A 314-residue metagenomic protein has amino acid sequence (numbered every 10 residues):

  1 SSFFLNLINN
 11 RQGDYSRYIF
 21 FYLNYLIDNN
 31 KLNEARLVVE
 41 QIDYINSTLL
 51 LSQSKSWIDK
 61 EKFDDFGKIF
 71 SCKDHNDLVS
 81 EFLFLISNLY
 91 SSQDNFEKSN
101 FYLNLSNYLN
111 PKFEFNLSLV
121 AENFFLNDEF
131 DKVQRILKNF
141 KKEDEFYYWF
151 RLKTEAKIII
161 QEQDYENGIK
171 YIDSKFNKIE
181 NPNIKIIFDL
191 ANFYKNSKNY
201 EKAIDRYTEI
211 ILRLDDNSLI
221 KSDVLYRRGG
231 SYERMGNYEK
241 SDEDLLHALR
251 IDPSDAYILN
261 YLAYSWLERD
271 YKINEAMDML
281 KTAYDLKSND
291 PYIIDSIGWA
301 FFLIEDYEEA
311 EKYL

Functional and structural regions predicted by a protein language model:
F4-L5, V39, L103, L137 (+5 more regions): Hydrophobic/aromatic packing residues within the alpha-helices of TPR/SEL1-like helical repeat arrays
Q12-G13, S47, P111, E145-F146 (+5 more regions): Short coil turns that delineate tetratricopeptide repeat
Y18, L51-S52, N116, F150-R151 (+5 more regions): TPR alpha-solenoid repeat register
N24, N88, E122, K157 (+4 more regions): Residue-level recognition of tetratricopeptide repeat
N29, Q93, N127, E162 (+4 more regions): Structural motif corresponding to the intra-repeat A-B loop/turn of tetratricopeptide repeats
G67-F82, D215-S222: TPR-adjacent "capping" and linker segments in tetratricopeptide-repeat scaffold/adaptor proteins
